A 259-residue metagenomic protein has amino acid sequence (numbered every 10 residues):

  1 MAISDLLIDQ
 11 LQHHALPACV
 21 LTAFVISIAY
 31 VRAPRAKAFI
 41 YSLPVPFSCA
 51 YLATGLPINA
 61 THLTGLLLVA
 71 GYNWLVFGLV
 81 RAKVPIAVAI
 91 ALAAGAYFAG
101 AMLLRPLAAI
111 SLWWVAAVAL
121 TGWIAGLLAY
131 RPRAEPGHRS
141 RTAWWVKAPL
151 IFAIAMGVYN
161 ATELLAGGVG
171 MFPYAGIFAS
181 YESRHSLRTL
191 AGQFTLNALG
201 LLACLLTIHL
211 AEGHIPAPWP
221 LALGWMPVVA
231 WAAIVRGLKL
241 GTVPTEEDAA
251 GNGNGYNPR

Functional and structural regions predicted by a protein language model:
M1-A38: N-terminal signal-anchor module of multipass membrane proteins
D5-C19, L52-G71, I110-T121, T162-P173 (+1 more regions): Structural signature of hydrophobic alpha-helical transmembrane segments
T22-A33, G71-P85, G126-P136, I177-L187 (+1 more regions): C-terminal ends of transmembrane helices
V25-V31, A36-L43, A53-G55, I154-Y174 (+1 more regions): A structural feature that tracks compact, well-ordered secondary-structure segments with a strong bias toward
R35-L43, V84-G95, L112-A119, G137-K147 (+1 more regions): Cytoplasmic-side transmembrane-helix entry/capping segments in multi-pass membrane proteins
A93-G100, V115-A129, M226-R236: Hydrophobic core of alpha-helical transmembrane segments in multi-pass integral membrane proteins
A101-L112, I151-E163, L202-P218: Hydrophobic alpha-helical transmembrane segments in multi-pass integral membrane proteins
Y130-L165, R259: Selected transmembrane alpha-helices and immediately adjacent juxtamembrane segments of polytopic inner-membrane
